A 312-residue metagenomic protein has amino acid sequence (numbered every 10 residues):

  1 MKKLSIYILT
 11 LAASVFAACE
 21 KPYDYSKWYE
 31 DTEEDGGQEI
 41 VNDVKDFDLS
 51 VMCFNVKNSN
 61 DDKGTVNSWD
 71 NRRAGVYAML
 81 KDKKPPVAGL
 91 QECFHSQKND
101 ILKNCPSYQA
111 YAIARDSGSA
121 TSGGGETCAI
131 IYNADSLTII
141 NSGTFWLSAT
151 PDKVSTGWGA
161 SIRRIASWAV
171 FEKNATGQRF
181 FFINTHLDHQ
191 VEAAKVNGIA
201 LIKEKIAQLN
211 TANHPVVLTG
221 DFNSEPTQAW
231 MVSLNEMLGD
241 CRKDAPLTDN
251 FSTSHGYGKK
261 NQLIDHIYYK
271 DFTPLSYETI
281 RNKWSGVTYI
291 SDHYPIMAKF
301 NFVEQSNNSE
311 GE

Functional and structural regions predicted by a protein language model:
M1-A17: Sec-dependent bacterial lipoprotein signal peptides
V15, C19-N104, R115-G125, I199-A200 (+1 more regions): N-terminal, active-site-proximal structural segment of metallo-dependent hydrolase catalytic domains
K21-G37, A193, N197, E204-V216 (+1 more regions): Metal-dependent phosphoester-hydrolase catalytic domains
I40-D43, V87-R179, E278-I280: Structured beta-strand-rich core segments of catalytic domains in phosphoester-bond hydrolases
L49-V56, V76-I101, I131, A169 (+5 more regions): Active-site beta-strand/loop signature of hydrolases that rely on acidic residues for catalysis
M52-S59, L90-F94, A112-S117, N133-A134 (+6 more regions): Active-site-proximal beta-strand/loop segments in catalytic clefts of secreted hydrolases
N60-T65, L147-W158, T185-A193: Surface-exposed cleft-lining segments at the edges of enzyme active sites
V66-N71, Q91-E92, H189-N197, E225 (+1 more regions): Soluble non-cytosolic domains of exported or imported proteins
